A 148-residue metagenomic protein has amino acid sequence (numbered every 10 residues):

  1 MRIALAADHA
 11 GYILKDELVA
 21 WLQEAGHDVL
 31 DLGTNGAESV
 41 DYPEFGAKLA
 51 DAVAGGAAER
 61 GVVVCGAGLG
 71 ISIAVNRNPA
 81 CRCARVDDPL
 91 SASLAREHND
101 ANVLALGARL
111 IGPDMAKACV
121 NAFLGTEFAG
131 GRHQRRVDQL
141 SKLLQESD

Functional and structural regions predicted by a protein language model:
R2-I3, A58-G61, A80-R82: Short active-site oxyanion
A4-A6, A10, P89-D148: C-terminal binding/interaction regions
A4-E24: Glycine-rich phosphate/diphosphate-binding loop of Rossmann-like nucleotide-binding domains
D28-S39: A short beta-strand-loop structural module common to alpha/beta enzyme folds
P43-A47, V86-D88: Charged helix-capping and loop-helix junction motifs
F45-V63, A67: Short, structured active-site "lid" loops
V63-V64, L69-R109: Mid-chain, well-packed structural core segment of small domains
